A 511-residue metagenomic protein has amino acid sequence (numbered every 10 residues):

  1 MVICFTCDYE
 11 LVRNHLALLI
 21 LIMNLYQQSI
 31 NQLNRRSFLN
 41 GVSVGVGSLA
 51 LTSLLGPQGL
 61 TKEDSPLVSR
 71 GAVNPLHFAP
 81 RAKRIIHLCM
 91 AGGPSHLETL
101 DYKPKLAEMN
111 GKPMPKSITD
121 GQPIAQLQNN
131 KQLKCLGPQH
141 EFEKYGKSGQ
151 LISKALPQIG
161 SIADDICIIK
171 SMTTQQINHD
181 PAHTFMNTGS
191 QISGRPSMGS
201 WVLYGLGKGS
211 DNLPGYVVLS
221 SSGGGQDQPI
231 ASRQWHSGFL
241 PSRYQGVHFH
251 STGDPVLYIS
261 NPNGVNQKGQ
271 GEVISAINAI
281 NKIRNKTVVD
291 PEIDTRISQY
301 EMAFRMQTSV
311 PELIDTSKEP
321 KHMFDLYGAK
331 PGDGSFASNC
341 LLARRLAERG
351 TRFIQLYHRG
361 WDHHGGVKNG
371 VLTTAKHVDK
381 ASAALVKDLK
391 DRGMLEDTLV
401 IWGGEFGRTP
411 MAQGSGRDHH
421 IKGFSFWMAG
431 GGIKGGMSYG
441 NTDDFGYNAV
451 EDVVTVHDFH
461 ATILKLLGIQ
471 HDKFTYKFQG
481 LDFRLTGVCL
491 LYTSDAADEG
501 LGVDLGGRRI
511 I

Functional and structural regions predicted by a protein language model:
V2-N34: N-terminal secretory signal peptides
Y9, H15, S37, P410 (+1 more regions): Small/flexible residues
E10, L21, I280, G500-L501: Short intrinsically disordered, low-complexity segments
L11-V12, Q28, G59, E63-D64 (+2 more regions): Intrinsic disorder/low-complexity segments enriched in polar/small residues
H15-A17, V386, L505-G506, I511: Extended rod-forming repeat segments used as scaffolds/tethers
M23-S494: Ligand-binding pockets and gating/stacking loops
Y492-I511: Single conserved hydrophobic/aromatic residue that forms the stacking wall/gate of nucleotide- or nucleobase-binding
